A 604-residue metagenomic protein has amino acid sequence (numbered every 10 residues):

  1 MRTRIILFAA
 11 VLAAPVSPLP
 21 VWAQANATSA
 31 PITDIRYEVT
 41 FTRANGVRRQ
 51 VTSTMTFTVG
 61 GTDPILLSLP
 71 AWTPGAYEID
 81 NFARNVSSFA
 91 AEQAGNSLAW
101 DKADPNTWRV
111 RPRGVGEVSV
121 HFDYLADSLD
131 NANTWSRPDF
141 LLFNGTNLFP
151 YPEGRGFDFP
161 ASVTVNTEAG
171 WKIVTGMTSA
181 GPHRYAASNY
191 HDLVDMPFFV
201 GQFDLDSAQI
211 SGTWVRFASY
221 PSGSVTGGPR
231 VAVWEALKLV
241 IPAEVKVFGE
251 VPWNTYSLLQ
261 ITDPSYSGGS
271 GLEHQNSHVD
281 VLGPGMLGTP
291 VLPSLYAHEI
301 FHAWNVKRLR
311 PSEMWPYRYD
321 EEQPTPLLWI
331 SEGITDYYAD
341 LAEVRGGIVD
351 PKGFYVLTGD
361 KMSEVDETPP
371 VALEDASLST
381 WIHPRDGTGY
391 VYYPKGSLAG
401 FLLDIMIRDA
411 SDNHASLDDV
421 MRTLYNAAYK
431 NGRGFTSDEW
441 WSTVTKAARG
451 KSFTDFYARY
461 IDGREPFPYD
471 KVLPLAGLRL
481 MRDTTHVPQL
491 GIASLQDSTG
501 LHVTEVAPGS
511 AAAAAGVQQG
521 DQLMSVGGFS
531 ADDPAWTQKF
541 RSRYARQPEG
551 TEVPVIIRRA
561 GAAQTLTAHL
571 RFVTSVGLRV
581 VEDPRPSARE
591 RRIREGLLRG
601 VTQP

Functional and structural regions predicted by a protein language model:
I6-P18: Bacterial N-terminal signal peptides
Q24-W72: Early extracytoplasmic/domain-onset interaction patches
R43-A44, G75-R137: A surface-exposed beta-strand-loop module
V51-A83, N147-E168: Surface-exposed beta-strand/loop patches in extracellular or lumenal glycoproteins
M55, D204-L328: Juxtacatalytic substrate-recognition/specificity segment
F82-S88, G154, D158-T175, A186-H191 (+5 more regions): Zn2+-dependent metallopeptidase catalytic core
R113, H121-V200: Extended, low-hydrophobicity, Ser/Thr/Pro/Gly-biased non-transmembrane segments
A339-D340, I348-P604: C-terminal recognition in membrane/secretory proteostasis and scaffolding
